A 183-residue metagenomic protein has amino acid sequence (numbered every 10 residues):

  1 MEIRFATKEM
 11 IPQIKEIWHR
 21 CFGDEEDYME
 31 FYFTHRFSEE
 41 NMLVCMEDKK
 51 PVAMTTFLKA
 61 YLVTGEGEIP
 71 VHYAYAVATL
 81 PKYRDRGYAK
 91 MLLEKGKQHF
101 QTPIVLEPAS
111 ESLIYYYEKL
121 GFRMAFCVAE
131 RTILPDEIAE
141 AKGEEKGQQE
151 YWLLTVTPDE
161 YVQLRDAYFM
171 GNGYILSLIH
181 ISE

Functional and structural regions predicted by a protein language model:
I3-V77, F169-L178, S182: A conserved beta-strand-loop-helix scaffold within acyl/acetyltransferase catalytic domains
F5, P108, T155: Conserved residues at beta->alpha junctions
E9, E111-S112: Short alpha-helical
T79, D85-Q98: Conserved acetyl-CoA-binding loop-helix of GNAT-fold acetyltransferases
H99-S110: Conserved GNAT acetyl-CoA-binding A-motif
L113-Y117: Basic (Lys/Arg-enriched) interaction patch that binds polyanionic ligands
R123-L178, S182: Amide-forming acyltransferase catalytic core, primarily the GNAT-like/NAT-type and related acyltransferase folds
